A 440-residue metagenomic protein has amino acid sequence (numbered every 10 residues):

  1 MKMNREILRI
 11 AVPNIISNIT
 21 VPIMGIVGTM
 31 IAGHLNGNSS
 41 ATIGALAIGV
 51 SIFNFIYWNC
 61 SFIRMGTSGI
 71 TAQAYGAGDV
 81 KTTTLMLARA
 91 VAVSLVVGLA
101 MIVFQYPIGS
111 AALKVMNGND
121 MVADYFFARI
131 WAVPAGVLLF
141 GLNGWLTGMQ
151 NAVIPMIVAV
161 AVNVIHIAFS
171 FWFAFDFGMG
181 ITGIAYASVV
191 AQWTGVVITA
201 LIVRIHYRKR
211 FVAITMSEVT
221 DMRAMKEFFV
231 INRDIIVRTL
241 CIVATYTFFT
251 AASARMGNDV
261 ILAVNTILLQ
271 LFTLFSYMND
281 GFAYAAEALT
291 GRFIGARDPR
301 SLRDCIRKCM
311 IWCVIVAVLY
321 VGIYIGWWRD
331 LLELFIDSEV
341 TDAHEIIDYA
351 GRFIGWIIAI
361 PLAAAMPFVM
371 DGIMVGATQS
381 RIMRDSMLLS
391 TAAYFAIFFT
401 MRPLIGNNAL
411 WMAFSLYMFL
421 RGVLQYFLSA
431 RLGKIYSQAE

Functional and structural regions predicted by a protein language model:
M1-N14, T71-P134, A174-R233, T290-A359 (+1 more regions): Short alpha-helical transmembrane segments in multi-pass integral membrane proteins
I15-M65, G69, A132-G136, K226-R292 (+3 more regions): Transmembrane helix-bundle signature of multi-pass secondary active exporters and lipid flippases
I23-I26, H34, S40, A74-A77 (+6 more regions): Helix-loop interface residues and adjacent transmembrane-helix termini in multi-pass membrane transporters, primarily
I26-M30, G141-W145, V164-W172, A200 (+6 more regions): Alpha-helical transmembrane segments of multipass membrane proteins
I43-V103, L139-P155, V264-I323, A364-T378 (+1 more regions): Small-residue-rich hydrophobic transmembrane alpha-helices
S61, R129-G148, P155-N163, I184-T199 (+4 more regions): Short runs within selected transmembrane alpha-helices of multi-pass transporters and secretion channels
S68, G109, A161, V230 (+5 more regions): ATP/adenylate-binding site constellation spanning eukaryotic-like Ser/Thr protein kinases, ABC-transporter
